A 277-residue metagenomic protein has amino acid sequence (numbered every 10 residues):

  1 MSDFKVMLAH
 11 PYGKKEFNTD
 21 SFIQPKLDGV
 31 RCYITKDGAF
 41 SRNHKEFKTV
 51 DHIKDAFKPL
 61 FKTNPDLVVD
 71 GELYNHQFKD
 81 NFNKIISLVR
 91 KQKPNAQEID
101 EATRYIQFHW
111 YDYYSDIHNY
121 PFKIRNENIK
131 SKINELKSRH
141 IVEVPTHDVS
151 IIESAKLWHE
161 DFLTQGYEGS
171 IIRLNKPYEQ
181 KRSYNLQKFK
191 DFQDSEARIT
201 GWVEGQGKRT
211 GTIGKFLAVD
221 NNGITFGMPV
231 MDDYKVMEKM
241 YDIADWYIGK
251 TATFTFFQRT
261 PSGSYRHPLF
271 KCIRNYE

Functional and structural regions predicted by a protein language model:
M1-K14: Phosphate/adenylate-binding "loop-and-lid" substructures adjacent to NTP/NAD/dNTP-binding pockets in NTP-dependent
S2, L136-H147: Short, basic, glycine/proline-bearing loop/turn elements
K14-S138, Y276: Covalent nucleotidyltransferase
F22-Q24, V30-I34, G38-G71, E179-E277: Classical nucleotidyltransferase
L73, W110-S115, P145-D148, L174-K176 (+2 more regions): Short, structured patches in soluble enzyme cores that scaffold and shape functional sites
A96-D100, I117-N119, V144-S150, A155-F162 (+1 more regions): Short helix-to-loop capping/linker segments positioned immediately adjacent to catalytic or ligand/cofactor-binding
P145-Q193: Amphipathic alpha-helical
